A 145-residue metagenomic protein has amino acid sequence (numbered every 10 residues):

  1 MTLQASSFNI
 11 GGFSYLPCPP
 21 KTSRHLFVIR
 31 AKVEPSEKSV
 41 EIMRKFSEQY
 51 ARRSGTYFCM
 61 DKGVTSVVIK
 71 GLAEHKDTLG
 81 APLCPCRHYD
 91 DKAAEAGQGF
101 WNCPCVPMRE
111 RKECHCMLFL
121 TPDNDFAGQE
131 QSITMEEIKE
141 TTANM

Functional and structural regions predicted by a protein language model:
M1-R24, A31: N-terminal chloroplast transit peptides
I10-G11, S54, Q98, A127: Feature targets compositionally biased, intrinsically disordered low-complexity regions with long contiguous runs
R24-K92, A127, Q131-M145: N-terminal organelle-targeting presequences
L83-K112, P122: Charged, surface-exposed interaction regions in soluble eukaryotic proteins
P104-N144: Short, compact, well-ordered microdomains
